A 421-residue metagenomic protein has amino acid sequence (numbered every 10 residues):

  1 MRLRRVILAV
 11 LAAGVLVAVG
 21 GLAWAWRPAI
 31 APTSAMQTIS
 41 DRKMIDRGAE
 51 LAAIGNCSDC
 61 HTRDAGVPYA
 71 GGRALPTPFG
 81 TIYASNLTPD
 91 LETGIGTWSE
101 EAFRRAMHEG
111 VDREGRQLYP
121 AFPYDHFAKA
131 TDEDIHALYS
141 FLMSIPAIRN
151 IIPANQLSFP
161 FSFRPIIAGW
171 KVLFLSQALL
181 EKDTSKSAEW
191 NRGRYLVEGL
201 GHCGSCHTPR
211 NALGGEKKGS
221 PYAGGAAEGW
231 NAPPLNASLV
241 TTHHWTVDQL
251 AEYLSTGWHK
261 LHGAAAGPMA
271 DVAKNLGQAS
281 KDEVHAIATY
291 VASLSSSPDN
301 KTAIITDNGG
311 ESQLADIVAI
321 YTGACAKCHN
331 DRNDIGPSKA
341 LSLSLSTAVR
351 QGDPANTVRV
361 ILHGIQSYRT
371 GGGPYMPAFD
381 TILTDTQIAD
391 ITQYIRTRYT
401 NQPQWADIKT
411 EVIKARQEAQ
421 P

Functional and structural regions predicted by a protein language model:
M1-P32: N-terminal type II signal-anchor transmembrane helix that functions as the membrane-insertion/stop-transfer segment
A25-A35, R63-T81, R113-R194, E198-G199 (+4 more regions): Flexible coil segments in periplasmic/lumen-exposed cytochrome c-class electron-transfer proteins
S40-L75: Short extracytoplasmic
C57, C203, C325: Short cysteine-rich clusters marking metal-coordination/redox-active sites
G71-G72, A84-D90: N-terminal post-signal-peptidase region of extra-cytosolic proteins
I95-V111, G115, A137, H243: Aromatic- and charge-enriched surface segment that lines or borders ligand/interaction sites
E109-D112, T256-K260, H363: Glycine-rich, acidic and aromatic/proline-enriched surface loops and short helix-turn segments that act as binding
D316-R359, G372: C-terminal structural cap/anchor segments
